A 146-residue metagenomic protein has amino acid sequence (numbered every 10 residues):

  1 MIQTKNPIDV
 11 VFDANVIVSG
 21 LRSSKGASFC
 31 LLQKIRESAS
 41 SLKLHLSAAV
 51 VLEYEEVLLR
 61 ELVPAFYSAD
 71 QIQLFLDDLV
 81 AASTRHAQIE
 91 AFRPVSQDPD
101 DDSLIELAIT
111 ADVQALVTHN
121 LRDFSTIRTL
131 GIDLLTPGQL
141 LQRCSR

Functional and structural regions predicted by a protein language model:
M1-L46: Short, well-structured N-terminal submotif of metal-dependent ribonuclease cores
A14, D98-D102: Conserved glycosyltransferase catalytic-site signature
N15-V16, A49, R122, Q139: Alpha-helix/helix-capping structural signal
G20-R22, A91-Q97: Short, flexible loop segments at the rims of nucleotide/cofactor-binding pockets, characterized by
L21-R22, L58, R128: Short, flexible helix/strand-to-coil boundary loops that buttress conserved ligand/catalytic motifs in alpha/beta
S28, I72, D100-D101: Amphipathic coiled-coil/heptad-repeat helices and related helical stalk/stem segments that mediate oligomerization
K34-A91: PIN-domain endoribonuclease scaffold, especially VapC-family toxins
V95, I105, I109, Q114-A115 (+1 more regions): Acidic, PIN/NYN-like endoribonuclease modules and their adjacent C-terminal/linker elements
